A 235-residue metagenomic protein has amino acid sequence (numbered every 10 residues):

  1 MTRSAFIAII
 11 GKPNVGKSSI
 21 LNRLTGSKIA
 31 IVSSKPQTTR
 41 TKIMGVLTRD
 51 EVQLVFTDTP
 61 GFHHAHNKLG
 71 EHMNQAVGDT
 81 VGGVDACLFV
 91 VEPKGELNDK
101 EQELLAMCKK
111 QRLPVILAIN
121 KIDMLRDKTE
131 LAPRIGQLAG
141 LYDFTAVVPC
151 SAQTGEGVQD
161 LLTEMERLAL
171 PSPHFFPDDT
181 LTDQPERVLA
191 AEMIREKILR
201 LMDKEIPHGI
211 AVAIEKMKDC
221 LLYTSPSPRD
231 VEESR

Functional and structural regions predicted by a protein language model:
M1-H64: Conserved G1/Walker A P-loop phosphate-binding module
S27, V46-D50, A65, T80 (+4 more regions): Conserved, well-folded catalytic cores of nucleic-acid-processing and energy-transducing macromolecular machines
P36-T38, P60-H63, K94-E96, I122-L125 (+2 more regions): Conserved nucleotide-binding/hydrolysis micro-motifs of P-loop NTPases
V52-F89: Active-site-proximal cofactor/substrate-binding loop regions of enzyme domains
D79-F144: Conserved C-terminal guanine-recognition region of P-loop GTPase G domains, centered on the G4
M124-T180: Canonical P-loop GTPase G-domain recognition
G157-K218: C-terminal end of P-loop GTPase domains and the immediately downstream helical coupling element
Y223-R235: Single conserved hydrophobic/aromatic residue that forms the stacking wall/gate of nucleotide- or nucleobase-binding
